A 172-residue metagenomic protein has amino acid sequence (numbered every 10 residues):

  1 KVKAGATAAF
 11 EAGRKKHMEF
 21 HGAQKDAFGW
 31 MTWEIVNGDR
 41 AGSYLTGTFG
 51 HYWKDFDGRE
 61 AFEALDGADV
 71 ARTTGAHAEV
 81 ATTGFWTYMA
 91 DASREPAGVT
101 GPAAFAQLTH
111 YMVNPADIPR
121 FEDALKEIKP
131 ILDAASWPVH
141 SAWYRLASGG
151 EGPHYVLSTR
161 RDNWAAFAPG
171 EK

Functional and structural regions predicted by a protein language model:
K1-K172: Short S/T/G/P-rich N-terminal loop/turn motif that feeds into the first structured element of a domain
